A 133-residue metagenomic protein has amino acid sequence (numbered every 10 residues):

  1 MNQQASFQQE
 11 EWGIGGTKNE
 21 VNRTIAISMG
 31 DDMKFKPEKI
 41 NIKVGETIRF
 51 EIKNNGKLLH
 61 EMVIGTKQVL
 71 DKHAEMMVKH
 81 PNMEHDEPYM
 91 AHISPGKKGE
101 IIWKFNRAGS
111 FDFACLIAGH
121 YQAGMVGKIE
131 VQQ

Functional and structural regions predicted by a protein language model:
M1, H60, H73, H120: Histidine-centered active-site/metal-ligand motif
M1-T17: N-terminal low-complexity, Pro/Thr/Ser-rich intrinsically disordered segments that act as propeptides or flexible
N2-S6, K34, E87-Q133: Extracellular/periplasmic metallocenter environments
W12, T17-T47: N-terminal edge beta-strand
N22, L59, Q122-V126: Short edge beta-strand segments in beta-sheet-rich domains
I27, E38-I64, G99-R107: Beta-strand cores of secreted/periplasmic/IMS beta-sandwich domains, seen most often in copper-related folds
Q68-K79: Short aromatic-acidic-glycine turn motif
V78-D86: Short beta-strand and strand-turn-strand segments in soluble, beta-rich domains
